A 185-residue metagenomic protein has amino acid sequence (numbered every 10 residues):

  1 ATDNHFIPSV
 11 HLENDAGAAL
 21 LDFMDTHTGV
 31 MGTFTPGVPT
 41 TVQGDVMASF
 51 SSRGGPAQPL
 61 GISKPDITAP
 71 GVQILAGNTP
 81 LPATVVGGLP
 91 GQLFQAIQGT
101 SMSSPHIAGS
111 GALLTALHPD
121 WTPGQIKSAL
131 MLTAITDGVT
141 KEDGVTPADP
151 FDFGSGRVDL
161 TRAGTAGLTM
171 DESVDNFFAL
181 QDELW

Functional and structural regions predicted by a protein language model:
A1-W185: Loop-rich non-cytosolic ectodomains and luminal regions
